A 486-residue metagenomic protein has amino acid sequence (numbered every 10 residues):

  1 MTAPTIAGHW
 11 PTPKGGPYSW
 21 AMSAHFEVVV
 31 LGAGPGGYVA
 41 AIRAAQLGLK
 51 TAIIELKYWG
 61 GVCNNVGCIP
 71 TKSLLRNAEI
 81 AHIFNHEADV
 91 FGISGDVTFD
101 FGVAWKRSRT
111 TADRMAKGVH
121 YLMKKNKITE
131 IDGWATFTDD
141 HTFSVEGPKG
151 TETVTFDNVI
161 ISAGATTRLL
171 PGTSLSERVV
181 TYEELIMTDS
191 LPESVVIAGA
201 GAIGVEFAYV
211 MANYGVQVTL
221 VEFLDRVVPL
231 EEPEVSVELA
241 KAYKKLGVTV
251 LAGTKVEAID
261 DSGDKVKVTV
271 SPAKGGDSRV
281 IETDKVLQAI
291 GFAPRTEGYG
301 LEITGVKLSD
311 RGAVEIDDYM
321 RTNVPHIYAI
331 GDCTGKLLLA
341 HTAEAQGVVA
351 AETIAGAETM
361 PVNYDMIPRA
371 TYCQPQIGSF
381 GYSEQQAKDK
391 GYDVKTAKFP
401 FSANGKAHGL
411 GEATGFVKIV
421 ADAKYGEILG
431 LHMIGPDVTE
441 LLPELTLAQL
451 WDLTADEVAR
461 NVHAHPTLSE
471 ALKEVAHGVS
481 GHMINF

Functional and structural regions predicted by a protein language model:
W10-P13, Y18-F26, I42-L49, I54-L191 (+7 more regions): Glycine-rich flavin
M22-G34, L191-G201: Beta1/beta-strand and adjacent pyrophosphate-binding region of the FAD-binding site in flavoprotein oxidoreductases
V29-G36, A40-K57, V62, I69 (+4 more regions): Flexible, glycine-rich terminal cap/loop adjacent to redox cofactors in electron-transfer oxidoreductases
V29-L31, A135, T153-G164, I197-A198 (+2 more regions): Short hydrophobic core segments
G34, E55, G164-A165, P272-K274 (+2 more regions): Short glycine-/small-residue-rich Rossmann-like dinucleotide-binding loops
G36-A40, V62, V179, I203-F207 (+2 more regions): Short glycine/serine/threonine-rich phosphate/pyrophosphate-binding segments that cradle anionic phosphate groups
C68, I161-Q217, V221, L246-V250 (+3 more regions): Glycine-rich dinucleotide-binding loop and its adjacent helix/turn
S176-P192, V280-G356: FAD-site-proximal beta/loop scaffold in flavoenzymes
